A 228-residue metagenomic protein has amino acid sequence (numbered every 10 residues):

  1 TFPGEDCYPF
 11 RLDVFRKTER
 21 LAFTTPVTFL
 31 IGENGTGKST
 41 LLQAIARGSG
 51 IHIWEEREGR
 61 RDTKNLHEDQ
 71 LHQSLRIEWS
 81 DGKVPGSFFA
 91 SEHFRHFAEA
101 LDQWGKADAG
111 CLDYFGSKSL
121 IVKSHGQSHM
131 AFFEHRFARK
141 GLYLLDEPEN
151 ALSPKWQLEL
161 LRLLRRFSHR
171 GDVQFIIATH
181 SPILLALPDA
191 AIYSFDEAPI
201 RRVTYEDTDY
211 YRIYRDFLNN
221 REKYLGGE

Functional and structural regions predicted by a protein language model:
T1-E19, T24: N-terminal pre-Walker A segment at the start of P-loop NTPase domains
V27-F29, S39-K106: ABC ATPase nucleotide-binding domain signature region
T28-I31, L144: Short hydrophobic/aromatic beta-strand immediately N-terminal to the Walker A/P-loop
G35-T36: ATP-binding Walker
L41, D146, I177-A178: Conserved D-loop beta-strand region of ABC ATPase nucleotide-binding domains
F115, S119, K123-E147, K155-F167: GG-anchored amphipathic helix commonly corresponding to the ABC/SMC/Rad50 NBD signature/C-loop
K155-E228: C-terminal lobe/lid and adjacent interdomain/linker elements of RecA-like ASCE P-loop ATPase modules
